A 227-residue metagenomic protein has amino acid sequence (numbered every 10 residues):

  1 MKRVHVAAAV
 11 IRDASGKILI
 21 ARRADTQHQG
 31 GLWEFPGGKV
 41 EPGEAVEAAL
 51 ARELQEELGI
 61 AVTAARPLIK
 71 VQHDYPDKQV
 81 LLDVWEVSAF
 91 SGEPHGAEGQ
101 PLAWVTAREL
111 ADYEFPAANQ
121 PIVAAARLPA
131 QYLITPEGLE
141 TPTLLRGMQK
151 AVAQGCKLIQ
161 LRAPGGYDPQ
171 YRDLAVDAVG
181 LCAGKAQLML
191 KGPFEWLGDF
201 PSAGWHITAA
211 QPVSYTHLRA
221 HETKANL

Functional and structural regions predicted by a protein language model:
M1-I18, K39, K70: Conserved N-terminal beta-strand and adjoining loop/helix that marks the start of the Nudix/MutT-like hydrolase domain
H5-A7, G16, V80-D83, Q100 (+1 more regions): Change "...and in nucleic-acid phosphodiester-cleaving endonucleases..." to "...and in nucleic-acid processing enzymes
D13, V71-E93: Active-site-adjacent beta-strand/loop module that shapes the phosphate/pyrophosphate-binding cleft
K17-I60, L68-I69, Q187: Conserved Nudix-box catalytic region and its N-terminal flanking loop in Nudix hydrolases and closely related
V84-E86, P94-R127: NUDIX/MutT-family hydrolases
A124-A203: Conserved N-terminal beta1-alpha1 strand-loop-helix module at the mouth
A203-Q211, R219: Short hydrophobic/aromatic-enriched beta-strand-loop microsegments
T216-T223: Conserved small/polar residues in nucleotide/adenosyl-binding loops
